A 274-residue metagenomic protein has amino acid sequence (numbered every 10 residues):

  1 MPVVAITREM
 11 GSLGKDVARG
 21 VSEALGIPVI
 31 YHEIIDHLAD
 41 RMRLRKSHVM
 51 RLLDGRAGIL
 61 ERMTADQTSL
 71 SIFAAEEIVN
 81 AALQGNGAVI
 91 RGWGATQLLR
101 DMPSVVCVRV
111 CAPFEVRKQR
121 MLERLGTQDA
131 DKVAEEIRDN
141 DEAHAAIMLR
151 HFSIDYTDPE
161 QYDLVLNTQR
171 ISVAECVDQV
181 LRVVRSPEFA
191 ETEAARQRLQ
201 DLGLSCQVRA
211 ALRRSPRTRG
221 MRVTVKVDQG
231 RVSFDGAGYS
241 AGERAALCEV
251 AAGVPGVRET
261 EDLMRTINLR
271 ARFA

Functional and structural regions predicted by a protein language model:
M1-V4, R8, N86: Pre-Walker A (Motif I) flank of P-loop NTPase domains
A5-R19: Glycine-rich phosphate-binding P-loop
A24-I30: Post-Walker A helix-loop "phosphate-sensing" segment adjacent to the P-loop in P-loop NTPases
I35-G87, T127: ATP-dependent small-molecule kinase phosphotransfer cores that center on conserved nucleotide phosphate-binding segments
S69-F73, A88-G92, A146-R150, P216: Short gly/ser/thr-rich secondary-structure transition/capping motifs
A88-L125: ATP-dependent NMP and nucleoside kinases share a basic, alpha-helical "lid"
D101, A112, Q119-E123, D129 (+3 more regions): N-terminal targeting leaders
